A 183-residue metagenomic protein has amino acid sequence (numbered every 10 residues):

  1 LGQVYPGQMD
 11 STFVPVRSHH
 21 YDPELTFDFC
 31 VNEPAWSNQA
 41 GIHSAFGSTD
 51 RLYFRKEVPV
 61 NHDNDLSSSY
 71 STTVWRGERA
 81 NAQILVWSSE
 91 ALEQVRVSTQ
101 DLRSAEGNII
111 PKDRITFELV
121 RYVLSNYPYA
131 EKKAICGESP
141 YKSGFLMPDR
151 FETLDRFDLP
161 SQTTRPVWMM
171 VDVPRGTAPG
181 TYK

Functional and structural regions predicted by a protein language model:
L1-K183: Mature N-terminal, pre-catalytic/accessory segment of carbohydrate-active enzymes
